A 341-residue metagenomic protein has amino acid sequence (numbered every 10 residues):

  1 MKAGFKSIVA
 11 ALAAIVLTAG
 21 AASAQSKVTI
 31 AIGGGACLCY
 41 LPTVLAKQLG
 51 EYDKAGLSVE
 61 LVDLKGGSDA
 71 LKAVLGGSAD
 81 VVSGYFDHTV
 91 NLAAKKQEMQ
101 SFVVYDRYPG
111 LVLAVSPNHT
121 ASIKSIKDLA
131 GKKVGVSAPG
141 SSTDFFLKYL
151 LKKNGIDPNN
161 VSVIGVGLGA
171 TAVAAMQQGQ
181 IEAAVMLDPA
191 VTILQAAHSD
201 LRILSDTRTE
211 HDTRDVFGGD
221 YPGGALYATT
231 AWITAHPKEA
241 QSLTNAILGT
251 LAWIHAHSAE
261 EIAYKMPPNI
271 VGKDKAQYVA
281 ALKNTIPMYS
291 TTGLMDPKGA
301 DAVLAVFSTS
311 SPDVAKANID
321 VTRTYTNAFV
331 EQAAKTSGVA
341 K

Functional and structural regions predicted by a protein language model:
M1-A10: Bacterial N-terminal signal peptides that target proteins for export
V9-A19: Bacterial N-terminal signal peptides
A24-L168, A175-D188, Q195, D200-S205: Short, glycine-/small- and polar/acidic-enriched structural segments that line small-molecule recognition paths
A46, F86, F145, L226-Y227 (+2 more regions): A generic alpha-helix surface/boundary motif
K54, A121, R208-G219, P287-M295: Short, solvent-exposed loop/beta-turn-alpha elements that line the ligand-binding surface or hinge of extracytoplasmic
T171-A174, Q178-P268: Pocket-lining segment of extracytoplasmic ligand-binding domains
I233-V314: Secondary-structure end/capping motifs
L304-K341: Conserved C-terminal helix/tail region of periplasmic/extracytoplasmic solute-binding proteins
